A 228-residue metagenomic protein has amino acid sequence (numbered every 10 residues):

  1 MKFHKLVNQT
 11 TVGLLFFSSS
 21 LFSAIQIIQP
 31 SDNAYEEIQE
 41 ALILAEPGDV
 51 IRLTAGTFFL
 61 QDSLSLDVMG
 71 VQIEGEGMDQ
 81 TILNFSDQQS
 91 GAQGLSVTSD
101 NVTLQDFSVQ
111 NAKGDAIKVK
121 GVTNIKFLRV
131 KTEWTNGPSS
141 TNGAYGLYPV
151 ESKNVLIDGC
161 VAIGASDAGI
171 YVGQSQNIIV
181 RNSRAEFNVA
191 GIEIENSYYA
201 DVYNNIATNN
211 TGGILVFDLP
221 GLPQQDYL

Functional and structural regions predicted by a protein language model:
K2-T11: Bacterial N-terminal signal peptides that target proteins for export
V12-F17: Sec-dependent N-terminal signal peptides of Gram-positive bacterial secreted proteins and lipoproteins
S18-S23: N-terminal signal peptide c-region/cleavage motif recognized by signal peptidases
Q26-T54: Acidic Gly/Asp/Thr-rich repetitive segments characteristic of extracellular carbohydrate-active and adhesion proteins
P30-E36, V50, G70-K113: Right-handed parallel beta-helix/beta-spiral solenoid domain characteristic of secreted/periplasmic
E36-L44, F59-V68, I73, L83-N84 (+1 more regions): Short, T/G/N/S-enriched strand-turn elements that build extracellular solenoid repeat scaffolds
G48, E74-Q80, D100-N111, T123-N136 (+5 more regions): Right-handed parallel beta-helix
Q61, F85-L95, N111-K118, S139-P149 (+3 more regions): Extracellular beta-strand/beta-solenoid scaffold signature
